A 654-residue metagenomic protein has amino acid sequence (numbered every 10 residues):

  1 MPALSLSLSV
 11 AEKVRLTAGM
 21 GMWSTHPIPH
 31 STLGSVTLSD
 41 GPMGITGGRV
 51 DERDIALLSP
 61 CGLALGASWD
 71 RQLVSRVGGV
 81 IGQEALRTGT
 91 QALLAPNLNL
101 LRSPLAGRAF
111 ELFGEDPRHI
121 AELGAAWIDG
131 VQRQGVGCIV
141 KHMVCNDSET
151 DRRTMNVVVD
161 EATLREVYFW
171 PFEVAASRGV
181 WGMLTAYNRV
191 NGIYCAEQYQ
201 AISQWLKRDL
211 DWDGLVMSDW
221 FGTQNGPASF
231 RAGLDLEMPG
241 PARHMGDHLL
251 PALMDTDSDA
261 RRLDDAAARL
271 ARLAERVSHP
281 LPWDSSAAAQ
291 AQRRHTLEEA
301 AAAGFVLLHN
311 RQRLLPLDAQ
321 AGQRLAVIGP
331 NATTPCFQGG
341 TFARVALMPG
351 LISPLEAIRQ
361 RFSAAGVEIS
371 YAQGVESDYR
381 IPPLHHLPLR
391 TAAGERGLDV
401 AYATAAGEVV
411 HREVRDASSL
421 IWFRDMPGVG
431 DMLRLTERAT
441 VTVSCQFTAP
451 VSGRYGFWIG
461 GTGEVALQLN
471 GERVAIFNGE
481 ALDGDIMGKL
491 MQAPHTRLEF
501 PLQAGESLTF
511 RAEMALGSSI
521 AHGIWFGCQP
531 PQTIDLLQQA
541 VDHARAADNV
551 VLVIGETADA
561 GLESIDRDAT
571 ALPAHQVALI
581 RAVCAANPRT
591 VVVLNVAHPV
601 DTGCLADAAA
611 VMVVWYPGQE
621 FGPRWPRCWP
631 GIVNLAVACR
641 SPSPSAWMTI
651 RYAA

Functional and structural regions predicted by a protein language model:
M1-A654: Glycoside hydrolase catalytic-domain context in secreted enzymes
